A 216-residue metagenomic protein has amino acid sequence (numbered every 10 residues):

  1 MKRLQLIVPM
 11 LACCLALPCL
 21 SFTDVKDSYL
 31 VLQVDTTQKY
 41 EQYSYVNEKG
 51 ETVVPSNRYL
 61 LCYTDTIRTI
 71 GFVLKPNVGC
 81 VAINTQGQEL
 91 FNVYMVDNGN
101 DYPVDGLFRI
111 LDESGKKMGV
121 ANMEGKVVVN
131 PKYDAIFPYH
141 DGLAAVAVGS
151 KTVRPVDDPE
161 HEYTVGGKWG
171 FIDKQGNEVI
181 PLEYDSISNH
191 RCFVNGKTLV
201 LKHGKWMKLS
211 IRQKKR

Functional and structural regions predicted by a protein language model:
M1-V25: Bacterial Sec-dependent N-terminal signal peptides
F22-R216: Residue-level detector of conserved, function-critical positions
